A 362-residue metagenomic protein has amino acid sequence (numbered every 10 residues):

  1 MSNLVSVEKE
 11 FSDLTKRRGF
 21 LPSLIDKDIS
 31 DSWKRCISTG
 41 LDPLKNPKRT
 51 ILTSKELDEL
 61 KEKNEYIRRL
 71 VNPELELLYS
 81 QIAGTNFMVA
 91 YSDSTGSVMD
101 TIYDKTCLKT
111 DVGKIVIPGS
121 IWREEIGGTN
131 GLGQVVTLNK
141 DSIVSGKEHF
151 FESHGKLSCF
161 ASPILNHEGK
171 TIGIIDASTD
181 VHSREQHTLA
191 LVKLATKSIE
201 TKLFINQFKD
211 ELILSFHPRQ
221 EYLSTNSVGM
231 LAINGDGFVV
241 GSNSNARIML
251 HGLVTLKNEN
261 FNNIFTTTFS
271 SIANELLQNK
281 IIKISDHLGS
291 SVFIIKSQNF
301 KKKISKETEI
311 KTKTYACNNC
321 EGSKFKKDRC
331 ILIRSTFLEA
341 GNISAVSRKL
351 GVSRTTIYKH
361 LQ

Functional and structural regions predicted by a protein language model:
M1-E125, G133-I143, K156, L165-D236 (+1 more regions): Intrinsically disordered, low-complexity terminal regulatory regions
S80, S335-L338: Surface-exposed charged/polar residues within alpha-helices that form helix-capping/stabilizing sites and interaction
S142-G146, S244-Q278: GAF sensory domains
K147-E148, K156-A161, I264-C317: PAS-family sensory/regulatory modules and their coupling/dimerization elements
K202-N260, S323-I331, L338, S344 (+2 more regions): Signal-transducing coiled-coil/dimerization helices and immediately adjacent hinge/linker segments that couple sensory
S297-N299, I304-K313, I331, S335 (+2 more regions): C-terminal non-catalytic accessory extensions
